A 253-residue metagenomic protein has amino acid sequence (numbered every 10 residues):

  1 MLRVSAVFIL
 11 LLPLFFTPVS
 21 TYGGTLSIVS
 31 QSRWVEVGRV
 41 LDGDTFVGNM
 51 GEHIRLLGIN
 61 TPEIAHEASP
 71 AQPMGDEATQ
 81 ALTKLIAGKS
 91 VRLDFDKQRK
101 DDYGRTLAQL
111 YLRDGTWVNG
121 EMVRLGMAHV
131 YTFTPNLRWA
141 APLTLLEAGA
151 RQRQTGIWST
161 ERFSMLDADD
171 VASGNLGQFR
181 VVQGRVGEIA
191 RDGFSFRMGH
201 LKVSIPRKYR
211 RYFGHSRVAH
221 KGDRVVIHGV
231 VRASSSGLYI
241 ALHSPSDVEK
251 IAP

Functional and structural regions predicted by a protein language model:
L2-P253: Small beta-barrel nucleic-acid-binding modules, primarily SNase/OB-fold domains and secondarily Tudor-like barrels
